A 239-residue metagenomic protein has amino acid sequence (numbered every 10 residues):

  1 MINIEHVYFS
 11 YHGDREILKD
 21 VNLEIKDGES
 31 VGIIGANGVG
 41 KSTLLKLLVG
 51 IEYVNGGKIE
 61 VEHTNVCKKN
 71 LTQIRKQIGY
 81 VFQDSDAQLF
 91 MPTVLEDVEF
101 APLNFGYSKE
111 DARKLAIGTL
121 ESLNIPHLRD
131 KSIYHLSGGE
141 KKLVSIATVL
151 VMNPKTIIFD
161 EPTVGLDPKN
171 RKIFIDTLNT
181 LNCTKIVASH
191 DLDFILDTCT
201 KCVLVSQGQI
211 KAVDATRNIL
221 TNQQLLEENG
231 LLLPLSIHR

Functional and structural regions predicted by a protein language model:
V49: Helix-to-loop junction immediately C-terminal to a conserved catalytic motif
G57-N65, I74: Conserved ABC transporter NBD signature motif
E110-L128: Conserved ABC ATPase "signature" region
S132-L136, E140: Conserved ABC ATPase signature
S189-H190: H-loop/switch region of ABC-family ATPase nucleotide-binding domains
I195-D197: A short, surface-exposed alpha-helical micro-motif characterized by mixed small hydrophobic and charged/polar residues
Q209-L232: Conserved beta-strand-loop-alpha-helix hinge in the C-terminal portion of ABC ATPase nucleotide-binding domains
